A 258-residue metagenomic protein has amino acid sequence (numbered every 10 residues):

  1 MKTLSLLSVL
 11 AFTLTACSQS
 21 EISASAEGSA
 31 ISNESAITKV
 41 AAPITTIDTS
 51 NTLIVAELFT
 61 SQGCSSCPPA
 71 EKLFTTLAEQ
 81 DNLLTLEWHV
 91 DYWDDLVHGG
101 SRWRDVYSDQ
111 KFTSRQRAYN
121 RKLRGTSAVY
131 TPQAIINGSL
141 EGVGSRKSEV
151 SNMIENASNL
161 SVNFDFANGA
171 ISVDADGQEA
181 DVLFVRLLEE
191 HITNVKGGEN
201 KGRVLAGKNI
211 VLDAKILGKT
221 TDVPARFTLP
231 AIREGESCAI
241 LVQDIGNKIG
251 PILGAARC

Functional and structural regions predicted by a protein language model:
K2-V9: Sec-dependent signal peptide recognition, specifically the positively charged N-region followed immediately by
L14-A16: C-terminal motif of bacterial Sec signal peptides marking the signal peptidase cleavage site
S18-S20: Bacterial signal peptide processing site
S23-I54: A short beta-strand-turn-helix
T49-S65: Short active-site neighborhood of thiol/selenol oxidoreductases, capturing the structured segment around
Q62, S66-N82: Typically the conserved alpha-helix immediately C-terminal to a functionally engaged Cys/Sec in thioredoxin-like
N82-S114: Thiol-based oxidoreductase modules, predominantly thioredoxin-like and allied folds used for disulfide exchange
Y107-V129, S139-C258: Short, conserved sequence motifs used for protein processing/export or organelle targeting and for catalysis
